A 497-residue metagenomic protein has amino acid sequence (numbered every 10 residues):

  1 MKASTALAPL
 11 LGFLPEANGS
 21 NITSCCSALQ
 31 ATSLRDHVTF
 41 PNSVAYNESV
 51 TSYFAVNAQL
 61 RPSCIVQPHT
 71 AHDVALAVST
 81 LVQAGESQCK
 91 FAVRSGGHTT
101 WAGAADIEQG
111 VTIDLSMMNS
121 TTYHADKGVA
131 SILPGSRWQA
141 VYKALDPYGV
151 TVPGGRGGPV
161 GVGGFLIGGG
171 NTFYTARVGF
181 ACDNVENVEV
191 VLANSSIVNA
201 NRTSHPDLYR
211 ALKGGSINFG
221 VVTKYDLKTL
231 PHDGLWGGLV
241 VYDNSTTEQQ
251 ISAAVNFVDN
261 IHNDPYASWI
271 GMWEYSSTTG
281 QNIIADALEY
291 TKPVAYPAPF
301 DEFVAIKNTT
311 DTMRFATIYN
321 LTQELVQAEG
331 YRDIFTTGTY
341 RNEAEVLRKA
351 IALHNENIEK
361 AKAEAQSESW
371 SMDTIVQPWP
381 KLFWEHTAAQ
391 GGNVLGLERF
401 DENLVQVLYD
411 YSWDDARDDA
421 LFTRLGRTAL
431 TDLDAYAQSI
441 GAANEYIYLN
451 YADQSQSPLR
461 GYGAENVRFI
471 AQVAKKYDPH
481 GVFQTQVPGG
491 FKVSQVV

Functional and structural regions predicted by a protein language model:
K2, L11-V497: Soluble FAD-dependent oxygen oxidases
A8: Non-cytosolic beta-sandwich-type ligand-binding/adhesion modules
